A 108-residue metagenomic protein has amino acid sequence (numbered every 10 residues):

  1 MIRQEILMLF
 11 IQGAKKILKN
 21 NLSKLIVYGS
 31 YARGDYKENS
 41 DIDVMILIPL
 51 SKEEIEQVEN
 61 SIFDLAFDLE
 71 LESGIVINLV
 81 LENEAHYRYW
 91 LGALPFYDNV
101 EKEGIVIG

Functional and structural regions predicted by a protein language model:
M1-N21, R33-E38, P49-G108: Catalytic core of pol beta-like nucleotidyltransferases
S23-Y31: Short gly/ser-rich loop at a beta-strand->alpha-helix junction or flexible surface loop bordering the NTP-binding
D43-L47: Short beta-strand->loop micro-motif that forms the acidic, two-metal-ion catalytic signature in nucleotide-processing
